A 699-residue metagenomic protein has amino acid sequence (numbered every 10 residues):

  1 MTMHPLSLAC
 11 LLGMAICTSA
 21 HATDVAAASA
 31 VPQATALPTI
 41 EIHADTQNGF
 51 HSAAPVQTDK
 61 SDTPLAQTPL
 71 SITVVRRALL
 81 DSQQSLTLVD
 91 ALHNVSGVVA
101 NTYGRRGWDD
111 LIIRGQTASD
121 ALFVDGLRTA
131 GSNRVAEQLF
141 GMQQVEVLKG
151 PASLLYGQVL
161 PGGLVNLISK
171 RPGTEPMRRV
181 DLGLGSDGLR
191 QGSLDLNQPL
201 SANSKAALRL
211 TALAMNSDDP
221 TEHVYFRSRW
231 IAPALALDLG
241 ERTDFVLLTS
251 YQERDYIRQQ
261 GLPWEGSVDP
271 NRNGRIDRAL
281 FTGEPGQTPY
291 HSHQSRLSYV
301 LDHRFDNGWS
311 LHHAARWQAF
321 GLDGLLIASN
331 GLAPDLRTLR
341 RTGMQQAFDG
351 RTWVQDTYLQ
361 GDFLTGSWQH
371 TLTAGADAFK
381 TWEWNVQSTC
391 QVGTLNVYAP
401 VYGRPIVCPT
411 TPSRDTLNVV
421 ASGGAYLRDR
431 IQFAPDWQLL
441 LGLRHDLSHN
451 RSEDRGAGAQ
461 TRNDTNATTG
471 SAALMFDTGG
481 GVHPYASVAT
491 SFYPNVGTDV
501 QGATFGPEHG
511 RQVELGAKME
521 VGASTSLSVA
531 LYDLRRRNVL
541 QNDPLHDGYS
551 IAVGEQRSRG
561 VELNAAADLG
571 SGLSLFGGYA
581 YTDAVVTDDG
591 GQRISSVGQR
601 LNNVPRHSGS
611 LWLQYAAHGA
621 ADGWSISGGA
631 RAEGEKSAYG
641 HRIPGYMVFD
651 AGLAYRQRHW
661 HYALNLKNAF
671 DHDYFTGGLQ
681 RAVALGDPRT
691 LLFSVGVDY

Functional and structural regions predicted by a protein language model:
V31, T35-P176, V180, L515 (+1 more regions): Acidic, small-polar-rich N-terminal luminal/periplasmic segments of exported/outer-membrane proteins
T117, G570, L575, R631-S637 (+1 more regions): C-terminal beta-signal and adjacent terminal beta-strands/loops of Gram-negative outer-membrane beta-barrel proteins
F140-Q143, L154-P233, L239-F245, S295 (+1 more regions): Outer-membrane beta-barrel translocator/receptor signature
M215-D219, I231-D238, R242-R304, A319-G350 (+2 more regions): Acidic/polar loop-and-plug regions of large Gram-negative outer-membrane beta-barrel proteins
A236-G240, G350, Q369-T381, T416-R536 (+2 more regions): Structural signature of Gram-negative outer-membrane beta-barrels, strongest in the C-terminal barrel of TonB-dependent
L297-F320, R341-D454: Face-selective signature of the C-terminal outer-membrane beta-barrel domain
V300-D306, S310-R316, F320-L326, P484 (+2 more regions): Membrane-embedded beta-barrel scaffold of Gram-negative outer-membrane proteins
D436, D533, A552-Y639, S694-D698: Gram-negative outer-membrane beta-barrel transporters
